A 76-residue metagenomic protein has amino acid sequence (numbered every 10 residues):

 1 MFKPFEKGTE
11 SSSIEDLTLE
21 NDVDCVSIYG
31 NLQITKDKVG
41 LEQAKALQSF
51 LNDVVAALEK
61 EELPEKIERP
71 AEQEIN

Functional and structural regions predicted by a protein language model:
M1-V39, A46-S49, D53-N76: N-terminal intrinsically disordered, cationic/polar leader segments that include organellar targeting peptides
